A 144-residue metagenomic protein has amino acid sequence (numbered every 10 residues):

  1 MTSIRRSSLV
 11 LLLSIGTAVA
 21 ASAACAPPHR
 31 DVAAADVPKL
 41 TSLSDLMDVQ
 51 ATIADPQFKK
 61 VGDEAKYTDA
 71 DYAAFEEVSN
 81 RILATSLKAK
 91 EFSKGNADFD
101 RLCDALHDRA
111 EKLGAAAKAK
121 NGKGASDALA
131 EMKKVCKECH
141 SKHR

Functional and structural regions predicted by a protein language model:
M1-T17: Bacterial N-terminal signal peptides that target proteins for export
T17-V19, L106: Aromatic-residue hotspot detector
V19, A130-K133: Processing junctions and N-termini across compartments
S22-A24: C-terminal motif of bacterial Sec signal peptides marking the signal peptidase cleavage site
A26-E131: Extracytoplasmic c-type cytochrome modules immediately beyond a signal peptide or single-pass transmembrane anchor
M132-H143: The canonical Cys-X-X-Cys-His
